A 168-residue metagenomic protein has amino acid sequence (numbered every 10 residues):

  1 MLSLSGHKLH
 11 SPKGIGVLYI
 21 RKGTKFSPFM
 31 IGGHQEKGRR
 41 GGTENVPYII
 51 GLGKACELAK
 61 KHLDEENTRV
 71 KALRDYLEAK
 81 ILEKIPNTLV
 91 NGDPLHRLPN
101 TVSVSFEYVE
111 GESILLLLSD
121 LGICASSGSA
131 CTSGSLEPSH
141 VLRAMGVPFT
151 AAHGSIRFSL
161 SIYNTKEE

Functional and structural regions predicted by a protein language model:
M1-E168: Pyridoxal 5′-phosphate
